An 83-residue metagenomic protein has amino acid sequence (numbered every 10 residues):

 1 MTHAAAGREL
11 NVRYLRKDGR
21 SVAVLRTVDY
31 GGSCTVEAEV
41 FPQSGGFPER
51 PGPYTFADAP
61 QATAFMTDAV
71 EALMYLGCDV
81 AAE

Functional and structural regions predicted by a protein language model:
M1-S21, G45-E49, A57, E83: Negatively charged, low-complexity tracts enriched in Asp/Glu with abundant Ser/Thr
R8-L10, D18-V22, R26-V28, T63 (+1 more regions): Short, mixed-charge low-complexity intrinsically disordered segments
A23-G52: Short aromatic-glycine-(Arg/Gly/Cys) micro-motifs in beta-strand/loop hairpins
P42-E83: Mixed-charge, Lys/Arg-enriched low-complexity segments
